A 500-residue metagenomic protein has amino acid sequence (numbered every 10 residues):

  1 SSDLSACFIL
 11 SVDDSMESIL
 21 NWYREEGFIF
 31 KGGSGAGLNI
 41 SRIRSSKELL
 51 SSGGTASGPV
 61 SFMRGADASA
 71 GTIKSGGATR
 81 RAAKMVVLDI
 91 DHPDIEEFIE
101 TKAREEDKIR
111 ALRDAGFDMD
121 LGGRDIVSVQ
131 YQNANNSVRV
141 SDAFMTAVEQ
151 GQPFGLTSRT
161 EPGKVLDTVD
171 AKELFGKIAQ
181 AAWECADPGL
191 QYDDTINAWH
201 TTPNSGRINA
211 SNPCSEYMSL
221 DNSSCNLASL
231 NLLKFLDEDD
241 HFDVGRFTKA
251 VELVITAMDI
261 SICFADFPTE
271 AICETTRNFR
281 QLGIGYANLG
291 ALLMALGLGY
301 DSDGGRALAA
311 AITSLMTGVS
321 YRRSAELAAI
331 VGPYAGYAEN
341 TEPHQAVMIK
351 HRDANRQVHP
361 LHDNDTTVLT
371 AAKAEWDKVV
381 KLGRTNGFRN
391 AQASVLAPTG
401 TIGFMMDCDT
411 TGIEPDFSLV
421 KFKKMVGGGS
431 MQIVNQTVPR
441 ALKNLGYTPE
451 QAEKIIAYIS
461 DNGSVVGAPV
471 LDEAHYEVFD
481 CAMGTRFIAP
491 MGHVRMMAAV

Functional and structural regions predicted by a protein language model:
S5-K249, I260-T275, L298, A309 (+4 more regions): Active-site cavity-forming subdomains of large catalytic enzyme subunits
S41, F62, L190, L232 (+6 more regions): Short, electropositive, low-hydrophobicity segments enriched in small/polar residues
S75, L233-L236, F267, A295-G299 (+4 more regions): General structural signal for alpha-helix termini and helix-helix connectors
T101-K102, D193-I196, P203-R207, D303-A309 (+3 more regions): Composition- and surface-driven signal marking solvent-exposed, interaction-prone regions in large proteins
E216, M258, I262-C263, A329 (+3 more regions): Catalytic alpha/beta core of large soluble enzyme barrels
V251-A287, A291-S324, G428-E473: Helical catalytic core of nucleic-acid polymerases
